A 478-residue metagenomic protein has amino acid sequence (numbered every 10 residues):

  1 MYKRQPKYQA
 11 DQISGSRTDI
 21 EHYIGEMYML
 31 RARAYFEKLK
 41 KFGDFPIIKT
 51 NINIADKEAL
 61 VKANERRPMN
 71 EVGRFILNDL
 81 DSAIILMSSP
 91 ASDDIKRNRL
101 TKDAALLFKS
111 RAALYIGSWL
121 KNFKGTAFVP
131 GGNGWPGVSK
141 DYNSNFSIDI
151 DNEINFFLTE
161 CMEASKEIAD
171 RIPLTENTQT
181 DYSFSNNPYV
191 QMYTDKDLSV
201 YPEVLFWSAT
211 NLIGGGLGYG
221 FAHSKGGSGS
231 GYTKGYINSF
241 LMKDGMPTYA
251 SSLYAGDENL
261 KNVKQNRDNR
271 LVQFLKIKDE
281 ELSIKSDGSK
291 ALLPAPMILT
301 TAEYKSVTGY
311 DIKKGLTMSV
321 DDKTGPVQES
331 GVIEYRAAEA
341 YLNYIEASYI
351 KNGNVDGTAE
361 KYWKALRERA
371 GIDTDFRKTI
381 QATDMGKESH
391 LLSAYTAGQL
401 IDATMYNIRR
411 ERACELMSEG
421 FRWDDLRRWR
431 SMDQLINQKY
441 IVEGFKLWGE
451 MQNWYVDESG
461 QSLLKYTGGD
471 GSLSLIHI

Functional and structural regions predicted by a protein language model:
K3-Y219, H223, A255-I476: Acidic/polar-rich alpha-helix caps and helix-coil junctions
S224-S252, N266: Segments forming glycine/polar-rich beta-alpha architectures that bind adenosine-containing cofactors
